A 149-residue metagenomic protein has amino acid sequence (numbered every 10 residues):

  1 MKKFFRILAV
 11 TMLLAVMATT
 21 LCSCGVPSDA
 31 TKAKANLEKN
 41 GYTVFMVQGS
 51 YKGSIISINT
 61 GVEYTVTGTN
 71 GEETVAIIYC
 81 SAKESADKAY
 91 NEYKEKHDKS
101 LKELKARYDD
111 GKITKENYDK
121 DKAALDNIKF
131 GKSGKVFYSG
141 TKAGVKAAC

Functional and structural regions predicted by a protein language model:
M1-T11: Bacterial N-terminal signal peptides that target proteins for export
T19-S23: C-terminal motif of bacterial Sec signal peptides marking the signal peptidase cleavage site
G25-P27: Bacterial signal peptide processing site
A35-A123: Short, solvent-exposed recognition patches
K105-C149: A short, solvent-exposed beta-edge/loop patch
